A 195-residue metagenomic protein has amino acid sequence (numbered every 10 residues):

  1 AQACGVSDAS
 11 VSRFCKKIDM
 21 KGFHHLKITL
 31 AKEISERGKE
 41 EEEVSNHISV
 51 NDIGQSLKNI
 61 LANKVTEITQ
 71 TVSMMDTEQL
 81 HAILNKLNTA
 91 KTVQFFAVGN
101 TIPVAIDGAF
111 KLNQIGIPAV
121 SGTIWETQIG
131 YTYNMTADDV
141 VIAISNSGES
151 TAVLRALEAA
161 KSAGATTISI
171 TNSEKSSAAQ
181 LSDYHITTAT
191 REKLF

Functional and structural regions predicted by a protein language model:
Q2-Q79: HTH-adjacent hinge/linker in prokaryotic transcriptional regulators
Q55, T77-I83, T127-Y131: Short, charged beta->alpha transition segments
S73-K91: Exposed, interaction-prone assembly regions rather than primary DNA-binding/catalytic cores
N85-F195: Glycine-rich phosphate-binding loops that contact phosphosugars or nucleotide phosphates
